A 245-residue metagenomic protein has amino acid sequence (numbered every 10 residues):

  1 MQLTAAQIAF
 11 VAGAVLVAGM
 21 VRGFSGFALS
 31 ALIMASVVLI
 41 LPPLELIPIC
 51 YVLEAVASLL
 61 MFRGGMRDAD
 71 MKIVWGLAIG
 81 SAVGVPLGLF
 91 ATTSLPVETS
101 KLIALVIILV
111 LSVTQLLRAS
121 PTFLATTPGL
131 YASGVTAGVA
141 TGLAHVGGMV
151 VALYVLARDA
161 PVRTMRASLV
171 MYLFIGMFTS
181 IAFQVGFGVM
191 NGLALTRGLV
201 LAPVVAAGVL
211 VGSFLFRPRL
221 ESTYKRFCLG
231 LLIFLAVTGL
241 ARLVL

Functional and structural regions predicted by a protein language model:
Q7-W75, G134, G138, G148-V209: Small-residue-rich hydrophobic segments that form or flank transmembrane alpha-helices in multi-pass membrane proteins
A35, G88-T93, L153, S213-F214: Small-residue-mediated transmembrane helix hinge/kink sites in multi-pass secondary transporters
P42, P96, S100, P161 (+1 more regions): A helix-boundary/kink motif common to multi-pass secondary transporters, especially Major Facilitator Superfamily
P43-L117: Membrane helix-loop-helix hairpins that form the core translocation module of multi-pass transporters
Y51, A104-I108, S112, V170 (+3 more regions): Residues within membrane-spanning alpha-helices of integral membrane proteins, especially the hydrophobic core/packing
L116-A137: Alpha-helical multi-pass membrane helix bundles of inner-membrane/thylakoid proteins, especially permease cores
G212-F234: Interfacial loop-to-transmembrane junctions
T238-L245: Juxtamembrane boundary at the C-terminal end of a transmembrane helix
